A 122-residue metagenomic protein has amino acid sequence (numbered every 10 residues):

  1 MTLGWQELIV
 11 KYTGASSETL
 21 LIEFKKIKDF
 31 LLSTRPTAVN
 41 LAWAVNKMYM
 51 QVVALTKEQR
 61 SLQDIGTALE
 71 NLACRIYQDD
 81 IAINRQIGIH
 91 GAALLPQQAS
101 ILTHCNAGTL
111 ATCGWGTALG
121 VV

Functional and structural regions predicted by a protein language model:
M1, S100-N106: A short, small-residue-rich loop immediately preceding and capping a beta-strand
M1-R60: Long amphipathic alpha-helical segments
K11, E58-I65, Q97, W115: N-terminal loops that bind phosphate or other acidic moieties and the adjacent beta-alpha structural core
L31-P36, L72-I81, G108-A111: Flexible, glycine/proline-enriched loop segments at strand-loop-helix junctions that form or flank small-ligand binding
N40-G88: Phosphate/pyrophosphate-binding active-site segments
G91-L102: Glycine-rich phosphate/diphosphate-binding loops that line cofactor/substrate pockets in enzymes
A111-V122: Glycine-rich phosphate/diphosphate-binding loop of Rossmann-like nucleotide-binding domains
